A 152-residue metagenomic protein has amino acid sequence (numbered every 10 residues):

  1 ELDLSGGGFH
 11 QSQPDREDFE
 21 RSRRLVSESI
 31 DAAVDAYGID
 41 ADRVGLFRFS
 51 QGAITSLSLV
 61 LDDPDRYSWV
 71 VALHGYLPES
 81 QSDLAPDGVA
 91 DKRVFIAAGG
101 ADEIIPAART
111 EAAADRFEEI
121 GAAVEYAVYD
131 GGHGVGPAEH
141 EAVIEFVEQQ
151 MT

Functional and structural regions predicted by a protein language model:
E1-D3, L77-S82, I104, V135-G136: A short beta-to-alpha transition loop/helix N-cap that caps and shapes the active-site region
E1-I39, R43: Serine-hydrolase catalytic machinery in alpha/beta-hydrolase-like enzymes
V34, D42-A90: Primarily recognizes the serine-hydrolase "nucleophile elbow" in alpha/beta-hydrolase and SGNH/GDSL folds
V44, V94, V124: Hydrophobic anchor at the start of a short beta-strand that flanks the dinucleotide cofactor-binding loop
A90, F95-A98, D102: Short beta-strand/loop motif that positions the catalytic acidic residue of the alpha/beta-hydrolase fold
A108-T152: C-terminal catalytic histidine-bearing segment of alpha/beta-hydrolase fold enzymes
